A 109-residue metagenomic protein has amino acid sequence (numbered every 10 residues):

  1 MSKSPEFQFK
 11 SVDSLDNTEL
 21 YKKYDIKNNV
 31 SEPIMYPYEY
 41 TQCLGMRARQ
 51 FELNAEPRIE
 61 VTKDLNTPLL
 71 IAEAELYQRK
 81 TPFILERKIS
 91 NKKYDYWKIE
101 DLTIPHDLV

Functional and structural regions predicted by a protein language model:
M1-V109: Polar low-complexity intrinsically disordered regions
